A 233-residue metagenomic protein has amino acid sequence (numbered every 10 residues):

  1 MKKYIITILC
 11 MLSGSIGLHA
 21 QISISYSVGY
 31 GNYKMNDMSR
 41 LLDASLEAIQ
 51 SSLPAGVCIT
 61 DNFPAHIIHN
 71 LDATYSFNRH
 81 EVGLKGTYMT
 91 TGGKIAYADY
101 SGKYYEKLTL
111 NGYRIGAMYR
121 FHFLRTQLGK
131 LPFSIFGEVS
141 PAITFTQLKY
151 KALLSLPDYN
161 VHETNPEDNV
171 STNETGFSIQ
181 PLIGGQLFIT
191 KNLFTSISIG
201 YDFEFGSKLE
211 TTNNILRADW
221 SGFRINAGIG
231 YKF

Functional and structural regions predicted by a protein language model:
M1-S25, F233: Bacterial Sec-dependent N-terminal signal peptides
A20-V82, G230-F233: Short glycine/proline- and aromatic-enriched beta-strand/turn motifs that initiate or cap beta-hairpins
I22, A65-H69, T109-I115, F133 (+2 more regions): Residues that define the transmembrane beta-barrel architecture of outer-membrane proteins
S23-S25, E81-G83, S134, G184 (+2 more regions): Membrane-spanning beta-strand positions in outer-membrane beta-barrel proteins
Y26-V28, V139-P141, P181: A structural signal for short, well-ordered beta-strand segments
N36-T60, T87-G112, F145-T175, S207-A218: Flexible, solvent-exposed loop segments that connect beta-strands
S39, T91, I179-P181, F188-F233: Predominantly the C-terminal beta-signal and adjacent terminal strand-loop region of outer-membrane beta-barrel
D72-V161, I225-N226, G230-F233: Gram-negative (and chloroplast) outer-membrane scaffold detector with strong preference for beta-barrel transmembrane
